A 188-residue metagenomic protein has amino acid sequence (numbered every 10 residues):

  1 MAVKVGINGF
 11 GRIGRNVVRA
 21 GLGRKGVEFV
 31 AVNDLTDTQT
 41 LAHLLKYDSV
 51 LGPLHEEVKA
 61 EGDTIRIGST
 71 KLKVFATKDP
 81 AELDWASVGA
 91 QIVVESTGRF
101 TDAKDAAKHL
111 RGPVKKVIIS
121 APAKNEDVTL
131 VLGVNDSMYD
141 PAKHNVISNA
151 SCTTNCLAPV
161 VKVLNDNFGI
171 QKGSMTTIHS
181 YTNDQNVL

Functional and structural regions predicted by a protein language model:
M1-V187: N-terminal Rossmann-like NAD(P) cofactor-binding subdomain of oxidoreductases, focused on the glycine-rich
